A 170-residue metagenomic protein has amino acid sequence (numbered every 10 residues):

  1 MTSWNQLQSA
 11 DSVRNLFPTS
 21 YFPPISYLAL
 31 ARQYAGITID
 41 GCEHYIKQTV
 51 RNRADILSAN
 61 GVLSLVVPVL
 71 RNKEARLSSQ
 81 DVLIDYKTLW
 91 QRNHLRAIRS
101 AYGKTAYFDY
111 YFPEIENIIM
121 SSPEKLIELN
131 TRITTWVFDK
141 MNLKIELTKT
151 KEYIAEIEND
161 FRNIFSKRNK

Functional and structural regions predicted by a protein language model:
T2-K170: Residues lining hydrophobic/aromatic ligand-binding pockets adjacent to catalytic sites
